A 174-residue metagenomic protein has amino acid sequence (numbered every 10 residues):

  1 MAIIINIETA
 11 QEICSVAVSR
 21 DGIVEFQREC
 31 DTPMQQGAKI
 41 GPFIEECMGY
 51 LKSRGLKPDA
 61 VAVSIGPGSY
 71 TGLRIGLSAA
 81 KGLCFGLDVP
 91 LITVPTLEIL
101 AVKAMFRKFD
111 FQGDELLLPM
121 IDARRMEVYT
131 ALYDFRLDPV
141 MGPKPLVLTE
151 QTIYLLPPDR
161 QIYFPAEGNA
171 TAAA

Functional and structural regions predicted by a protein language model:
M1-I65: N-terminal beta-alpha supersecondary unit
I23, Q35, P90-A174: Surface "functional belts" at beta-alpha junctions
I44, A79-L83, L100-A104: Buried hydrophobic packing segments
C47-L51, G86, A104: Stable alpha-helical structural segments in soluble proteins, enriched in small hydrophobic residues
K52-P58, F85-V94, F111-Q112: Phosphate-handling active-site elements
A62-T96: DPxDG-like acidic metal-binding loop motif
